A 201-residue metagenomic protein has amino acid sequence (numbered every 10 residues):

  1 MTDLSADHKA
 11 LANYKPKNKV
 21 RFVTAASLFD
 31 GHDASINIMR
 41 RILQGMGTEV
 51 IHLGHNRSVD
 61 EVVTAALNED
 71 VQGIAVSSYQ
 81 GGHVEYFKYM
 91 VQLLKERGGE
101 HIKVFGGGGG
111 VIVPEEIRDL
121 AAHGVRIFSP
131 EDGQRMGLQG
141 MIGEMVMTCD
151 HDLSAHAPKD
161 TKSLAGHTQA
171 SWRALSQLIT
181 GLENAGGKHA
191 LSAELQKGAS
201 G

Functional and structural regions predicted by a protein language model:
M1, M46, H55, T64-G73 (+8 more regions): Non-catalytic terminal accessory/regulatory regions of metabolic enzymes
M1-N56, S200-G201: Non-catalytic terminal/interface segments that mediate subunit docking, oligomerization, and allosteric communication
T2-K9, Q139-G201: Extreme N-terminal, non-catalytic leader segments that precede Walker-type/kinase nucleotide-binding cores
H8, H32, H52-H55, H83 (+6 more regions): Histidine (H) residue identity feature
K9, K15-K19, K88, K95 (+4 more regions): Context-gated lysine
L11, N18, I51, G106 (+2 more regions): Generic structural signal for short, flexible, solvent-exposed coil/loop and linker residues
F29, I36-M141: Cofactor-cradling patches in redox/metallo enzymes
